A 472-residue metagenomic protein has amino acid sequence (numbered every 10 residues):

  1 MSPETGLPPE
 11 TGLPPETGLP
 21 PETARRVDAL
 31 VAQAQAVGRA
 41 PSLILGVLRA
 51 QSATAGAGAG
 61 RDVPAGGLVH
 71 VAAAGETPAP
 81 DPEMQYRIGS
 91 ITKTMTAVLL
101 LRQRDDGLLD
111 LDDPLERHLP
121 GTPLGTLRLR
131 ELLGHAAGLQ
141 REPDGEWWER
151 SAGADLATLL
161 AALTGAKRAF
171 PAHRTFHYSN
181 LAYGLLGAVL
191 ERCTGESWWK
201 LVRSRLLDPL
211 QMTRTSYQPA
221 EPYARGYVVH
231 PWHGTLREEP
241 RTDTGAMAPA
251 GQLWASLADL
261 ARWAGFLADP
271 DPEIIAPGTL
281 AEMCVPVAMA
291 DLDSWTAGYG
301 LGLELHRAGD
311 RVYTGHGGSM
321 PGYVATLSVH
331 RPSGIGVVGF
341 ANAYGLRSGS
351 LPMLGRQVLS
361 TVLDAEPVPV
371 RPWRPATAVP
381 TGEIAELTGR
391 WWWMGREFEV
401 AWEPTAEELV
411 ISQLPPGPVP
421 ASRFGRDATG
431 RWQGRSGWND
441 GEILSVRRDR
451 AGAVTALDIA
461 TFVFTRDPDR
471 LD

Functional and structural regions predicted by a protein language model:
S2-G66, E83, E191, E196 (+3 more regions): Catalytic loop of the DD-peptidase/beta-lactamase superfamily, centered on the K-T-G motif and neighboring
E4, T17, P21, A36-L43 (+6 more regions): Active-site-proximal loop and beta-strand segments within enzyme catalytic domains
T54-G56, D62, T122-R128, G138-D144 (+2 more regions): Secretory-pathway/luminal and periplasmic proteins that interact with or process carbohydrate-rich
A57-G60, A65-G75, Y227-L236: Short, flexible, mixed-charge acidic loops at enzyme active sites
A73-E76, A136, R307, R331: Short, small-residue-rich loop/turn micro-motifs
G125, A182, S256-D259: An acidic site on a long C-lobe helix of protein kinase domains
